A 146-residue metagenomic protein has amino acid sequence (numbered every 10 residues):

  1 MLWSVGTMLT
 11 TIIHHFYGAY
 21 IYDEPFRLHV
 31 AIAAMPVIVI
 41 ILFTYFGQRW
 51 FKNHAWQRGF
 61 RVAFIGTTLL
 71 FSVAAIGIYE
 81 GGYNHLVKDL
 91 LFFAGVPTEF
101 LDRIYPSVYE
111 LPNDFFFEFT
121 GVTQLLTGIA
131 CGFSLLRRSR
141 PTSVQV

Functional and structural regions predicted by a protein language model:
M1-I13, A63-G77, F119-T127: Alpha-helical transmembrane segments of multi-pass integral membrane proteins
M1-V37: Transmembrane alpha-helical insertion/packing segments
L9, L28-K52, L69: Core segments of alpha-helical transmembrane spans in multipass integral membrane proteins
M35-Q48, F119-S134: Hydrophobic cores of alpha-helical transmembrane segments in multi-pass inner/ER membrane proteins, independent
Y45-G82: Loop-to-transmembrane helix junctions at the membrane interface
A75-E99: Juxtamembrane non-transmembrane "cap" segments at the membrane-aqueous interface of multi-pass membrane proteins
L101-A130: Hydrophobic alpha-helical transmembrane segments
G128-V146: Cytosolic juxtamembrane helix at the C-terminal end of the final transmembrane segment
